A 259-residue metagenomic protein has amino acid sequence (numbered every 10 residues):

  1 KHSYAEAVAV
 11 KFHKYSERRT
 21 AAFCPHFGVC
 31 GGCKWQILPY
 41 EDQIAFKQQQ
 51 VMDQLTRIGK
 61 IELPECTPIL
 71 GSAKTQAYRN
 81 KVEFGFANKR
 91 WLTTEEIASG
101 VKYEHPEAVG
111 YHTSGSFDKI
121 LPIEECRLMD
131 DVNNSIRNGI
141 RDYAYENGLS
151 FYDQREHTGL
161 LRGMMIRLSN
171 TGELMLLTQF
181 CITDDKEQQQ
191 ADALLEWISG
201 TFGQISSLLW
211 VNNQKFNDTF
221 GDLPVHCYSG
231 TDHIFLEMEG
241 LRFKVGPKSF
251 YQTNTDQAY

Functional and structural regions predicted by a protein language model:
K1-Y259: Accessory RNA-recognition modules of RNA-modification enzymes
